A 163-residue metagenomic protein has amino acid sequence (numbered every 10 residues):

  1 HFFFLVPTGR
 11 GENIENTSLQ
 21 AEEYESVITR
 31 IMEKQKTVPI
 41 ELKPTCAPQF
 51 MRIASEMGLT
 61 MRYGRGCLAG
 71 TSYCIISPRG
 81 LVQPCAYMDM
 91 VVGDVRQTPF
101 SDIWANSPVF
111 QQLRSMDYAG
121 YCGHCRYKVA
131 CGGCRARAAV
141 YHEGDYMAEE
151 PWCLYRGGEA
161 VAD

Functional and structural regions predicted by a protein language model:
H1-R79, Q83-Y87, V91-T98: Radical SAM enzyme [4Fe-4S]-AdoMet core and its adjacent flexible, acidic and glycine-rich loops/tails across
Y87-D163: Flexible mid-to-C-terminal extensions adjoining Fe-S/redox cofactors in radical SAM and related proteins
